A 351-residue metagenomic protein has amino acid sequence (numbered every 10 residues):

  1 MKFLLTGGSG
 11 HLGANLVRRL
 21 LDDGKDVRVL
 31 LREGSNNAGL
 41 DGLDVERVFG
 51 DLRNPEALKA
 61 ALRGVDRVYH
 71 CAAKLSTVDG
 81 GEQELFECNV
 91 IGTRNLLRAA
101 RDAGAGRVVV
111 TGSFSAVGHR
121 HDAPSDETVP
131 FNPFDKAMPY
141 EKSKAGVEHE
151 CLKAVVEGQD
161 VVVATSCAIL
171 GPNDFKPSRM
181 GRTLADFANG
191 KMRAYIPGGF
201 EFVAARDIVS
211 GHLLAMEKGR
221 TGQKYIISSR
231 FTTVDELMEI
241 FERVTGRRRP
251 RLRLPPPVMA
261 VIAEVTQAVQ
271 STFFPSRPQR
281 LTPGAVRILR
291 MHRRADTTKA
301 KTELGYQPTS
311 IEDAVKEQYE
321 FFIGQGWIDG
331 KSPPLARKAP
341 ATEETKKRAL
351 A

Functional and structural regions predicted by a protein language model:
F3-D23: N-terminal Rossmann NAD(P)H-binding glycine-rich loop of SDR-like oxidoreductase domains
G34-D41, V45-I91, A99: NAD(P)H-binding glycine-rich loop region in Rossmannoid oxidoreductase-like domains and their noncatalytic homologs
Q83, C88-Y140: Conserved Rossmann-fold NAD(P)-dependent oxidoreductase catalytic core, especially the SDR/UDP-sugar
N95, G146, R179, I196-M216 (+1 more regions): Substrate-positioning beta->alpha
G112, H149-P172: Conserved beta-loop-beta element that borders a ligand/cofactor-binding pocket
F131-D135, R182-V203, D207, G219: A conserved pocket-lining segment of Rossmann-fold NAD(P)-dependent short-chain dehydrogenase/reductase
A205, E239, T266-S271, R277-Q307: Conserved C-terminal active-site "lid" loop/helix of NAD(P)H-dependent oxidoreductases that clamps the redox cofactor
G211-Q279, T297, D313-A351: Mid/C-terminal beta-alpha module of Rossmann-like enzyme folds, strongest in SDR-family dehydrogenases/epimerases
